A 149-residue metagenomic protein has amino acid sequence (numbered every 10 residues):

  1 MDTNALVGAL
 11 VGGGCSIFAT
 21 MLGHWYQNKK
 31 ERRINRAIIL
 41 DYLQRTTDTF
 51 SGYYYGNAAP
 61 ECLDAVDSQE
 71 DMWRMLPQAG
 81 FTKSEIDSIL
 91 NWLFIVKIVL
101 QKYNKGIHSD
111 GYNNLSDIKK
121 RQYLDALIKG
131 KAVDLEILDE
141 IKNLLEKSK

Functional and structural regions predicted by a protein language model:
M1-N28: Membrane-embedded hydrophobic alpha-helical segments
W25-I39: Membrane-proximal amphipathic alpha-helices that sit immediately adjacent to an N-terminal transmembrane/signal-anchor
A37, D41-K149: Interfacial alpha-helical end/capping and short helix-turn segments at domain and membrane boundaries
